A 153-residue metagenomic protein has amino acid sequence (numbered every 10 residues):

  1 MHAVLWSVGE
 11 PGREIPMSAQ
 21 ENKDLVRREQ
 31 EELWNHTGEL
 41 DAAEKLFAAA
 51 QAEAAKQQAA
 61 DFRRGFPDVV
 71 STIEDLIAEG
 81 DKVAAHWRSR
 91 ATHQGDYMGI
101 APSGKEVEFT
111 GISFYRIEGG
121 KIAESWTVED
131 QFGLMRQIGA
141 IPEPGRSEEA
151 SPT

Functional and structural regions predicted by a protein language model:
H2-T153: C-terminal and inter-domain tail/linker signature
